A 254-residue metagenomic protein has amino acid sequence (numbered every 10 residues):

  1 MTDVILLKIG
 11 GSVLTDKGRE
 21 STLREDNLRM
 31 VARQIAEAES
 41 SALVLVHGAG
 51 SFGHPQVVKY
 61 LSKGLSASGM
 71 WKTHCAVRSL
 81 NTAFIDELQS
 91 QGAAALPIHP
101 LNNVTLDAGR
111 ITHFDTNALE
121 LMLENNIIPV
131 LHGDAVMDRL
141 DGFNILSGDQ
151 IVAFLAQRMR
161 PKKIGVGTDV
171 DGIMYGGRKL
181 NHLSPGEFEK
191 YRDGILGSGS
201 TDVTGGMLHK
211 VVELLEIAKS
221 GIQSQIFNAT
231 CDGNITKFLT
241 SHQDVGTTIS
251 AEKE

Functional and structural regions predicted by a protein language model:
M1-E254: C-terminal catalytic "cap/lid" subdomain
